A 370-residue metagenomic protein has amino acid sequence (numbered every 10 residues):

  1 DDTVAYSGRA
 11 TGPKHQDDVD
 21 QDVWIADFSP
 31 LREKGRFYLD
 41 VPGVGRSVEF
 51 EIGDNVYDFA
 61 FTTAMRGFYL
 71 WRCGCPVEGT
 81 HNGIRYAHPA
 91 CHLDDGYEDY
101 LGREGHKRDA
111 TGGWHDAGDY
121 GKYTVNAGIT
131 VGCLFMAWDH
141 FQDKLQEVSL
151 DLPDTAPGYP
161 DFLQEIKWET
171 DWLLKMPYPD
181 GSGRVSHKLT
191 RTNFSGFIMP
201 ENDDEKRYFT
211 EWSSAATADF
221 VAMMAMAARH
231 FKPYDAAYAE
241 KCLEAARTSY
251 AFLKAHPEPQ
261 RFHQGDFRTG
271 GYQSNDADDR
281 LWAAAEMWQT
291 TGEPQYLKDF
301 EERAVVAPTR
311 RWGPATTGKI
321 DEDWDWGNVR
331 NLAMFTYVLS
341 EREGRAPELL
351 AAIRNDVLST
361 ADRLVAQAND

Functional and structural regions predicted by a protein language model:
D1-S7, G12-Q21, P30-E49, Y57-D370: Glycan-recognition and catalytic cores of secretory/periplasmic carbohydrate-active enzymes
V23-I25: Intrinsic-disorder/low-complexity, polar/charged segments enriched in Ser/Thr/Lys/Arg/Asp/Glu/Gln
